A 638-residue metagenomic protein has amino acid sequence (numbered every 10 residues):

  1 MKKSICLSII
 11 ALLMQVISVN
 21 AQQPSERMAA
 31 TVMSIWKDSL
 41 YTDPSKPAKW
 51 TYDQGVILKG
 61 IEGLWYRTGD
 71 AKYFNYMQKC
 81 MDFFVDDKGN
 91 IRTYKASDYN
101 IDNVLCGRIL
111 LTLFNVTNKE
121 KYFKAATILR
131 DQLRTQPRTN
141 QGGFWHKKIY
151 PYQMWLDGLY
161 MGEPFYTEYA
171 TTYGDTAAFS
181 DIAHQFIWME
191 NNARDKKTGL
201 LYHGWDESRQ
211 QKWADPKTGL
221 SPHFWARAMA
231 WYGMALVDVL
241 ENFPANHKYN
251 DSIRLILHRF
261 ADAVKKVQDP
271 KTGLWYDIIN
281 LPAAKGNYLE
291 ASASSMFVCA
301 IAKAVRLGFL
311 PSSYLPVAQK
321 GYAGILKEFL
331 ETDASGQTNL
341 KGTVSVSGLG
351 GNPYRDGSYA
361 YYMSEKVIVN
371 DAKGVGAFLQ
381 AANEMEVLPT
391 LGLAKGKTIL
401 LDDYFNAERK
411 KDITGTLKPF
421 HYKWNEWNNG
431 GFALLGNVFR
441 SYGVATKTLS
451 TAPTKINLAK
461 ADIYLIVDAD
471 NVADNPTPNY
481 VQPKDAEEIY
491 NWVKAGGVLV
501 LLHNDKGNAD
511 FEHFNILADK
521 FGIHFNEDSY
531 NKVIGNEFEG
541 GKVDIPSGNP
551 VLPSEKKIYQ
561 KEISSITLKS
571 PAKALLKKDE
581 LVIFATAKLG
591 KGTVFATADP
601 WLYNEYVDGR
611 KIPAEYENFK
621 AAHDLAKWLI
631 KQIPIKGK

Functional and structural regions predicted by a protein language model:
M1-Q22: Bacterial Sec-dependent N-terminal signal peptides
L13, Q23-G55, R67-F74, K79 (+9 more regions): CBM-like carbohydrate-recognition segments
T31, G63, F83, I128 (+9 more regions): Alpha-helical scaffold segments in carbohydrate-active enzymes
T68, Y169-S180, V239-D251, A304-S312: Inter-helical turn/loop segments and adjacent helix faces that build the functional surface of alpha-helical bundle
N75, D86-A214, L220, T332 (+2 more regions): Extended ligand-binding groove/face enriched in aromatic
G233-P282, G286: Oxyanion-binding "anion nests"
T390-K638: Short, surface-exposed patches at the edges or C-terminal ends of soluble domains, predominantly
